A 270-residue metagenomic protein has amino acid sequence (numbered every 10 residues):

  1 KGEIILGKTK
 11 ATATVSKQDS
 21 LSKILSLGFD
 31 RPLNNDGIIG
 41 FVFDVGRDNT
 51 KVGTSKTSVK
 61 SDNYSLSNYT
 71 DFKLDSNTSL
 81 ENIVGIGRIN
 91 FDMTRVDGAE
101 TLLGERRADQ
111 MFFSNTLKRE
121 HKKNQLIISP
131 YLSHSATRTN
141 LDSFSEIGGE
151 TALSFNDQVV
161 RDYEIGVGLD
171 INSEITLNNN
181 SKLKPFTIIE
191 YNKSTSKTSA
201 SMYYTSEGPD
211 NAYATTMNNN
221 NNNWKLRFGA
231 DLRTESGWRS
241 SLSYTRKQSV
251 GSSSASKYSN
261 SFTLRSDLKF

Functional and structural regions predicted by a protein language model:
K1-N124, N218, T245-D267: Outer membrane beta-barrel translocator domains of Type V secretion systems
G2-K8, F41-R47, N82-R88, L132-R138 (+5 more regions): Transmembrane beta-barrel strands of outer-membrane/channel proteins
T12-S20, G53-T57, N90-R107, N140-R161 (+1 more regions): Solvent-exposed, glycine/polar-rich loop segments of beta-barrel outer-membrane systems
L27, T70, L132-A136, A230: Membrane-active amphipathic alpha-helices enriched in small hydrophobic residues
L33-G37, K73-T78, E120-S129, S173-L183 (+1 more regions): Secondary-structure transition into beta-strands, especially the periplasmic turns and strand N-termini that construct
S67, S154-F270: Outer membrane beta-barrel transmembrane domains
R119-H121, H134, R138-N140, I175: Short, well-ordered alpha-helical segments in soluble proteins
